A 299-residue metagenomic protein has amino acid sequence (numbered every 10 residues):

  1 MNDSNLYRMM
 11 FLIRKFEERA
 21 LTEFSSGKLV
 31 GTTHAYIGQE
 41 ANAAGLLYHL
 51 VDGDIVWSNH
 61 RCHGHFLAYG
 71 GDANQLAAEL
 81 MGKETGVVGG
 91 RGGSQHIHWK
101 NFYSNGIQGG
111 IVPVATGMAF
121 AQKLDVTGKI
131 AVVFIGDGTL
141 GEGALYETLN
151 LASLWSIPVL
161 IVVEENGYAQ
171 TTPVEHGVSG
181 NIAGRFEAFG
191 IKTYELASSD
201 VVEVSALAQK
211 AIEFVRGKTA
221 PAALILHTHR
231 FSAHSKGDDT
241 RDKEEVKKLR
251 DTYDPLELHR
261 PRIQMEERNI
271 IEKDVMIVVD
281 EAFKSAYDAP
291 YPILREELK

Functional and structural regions predicted by a protein language model:
M1: Active-site-facing substrate-recognition patch
S4-Y7: Hydrophobic alpha-helical segments at protein termini of multi-pass membrane proteins
E18-T22, S26-W155, P173-A183, A188-G190: Cofactor-binding active-site loop characterized by glycine-rich and histidine/acidic residues
F66, S232-H234, P292: Glycine/Thr-rich phosphate-binding loops of Rossmann-like dinucleotide-binding domains
N101-D288: Glycine-rich ThDP/TPP pyrophosphate-binding loop and its adjacent helix/strand module within ThDP-dependent enzymes
P290-K299: C-terminal intrinsically disordered, low-complexity extensions immediately downstream of enzyme catalytic cores
